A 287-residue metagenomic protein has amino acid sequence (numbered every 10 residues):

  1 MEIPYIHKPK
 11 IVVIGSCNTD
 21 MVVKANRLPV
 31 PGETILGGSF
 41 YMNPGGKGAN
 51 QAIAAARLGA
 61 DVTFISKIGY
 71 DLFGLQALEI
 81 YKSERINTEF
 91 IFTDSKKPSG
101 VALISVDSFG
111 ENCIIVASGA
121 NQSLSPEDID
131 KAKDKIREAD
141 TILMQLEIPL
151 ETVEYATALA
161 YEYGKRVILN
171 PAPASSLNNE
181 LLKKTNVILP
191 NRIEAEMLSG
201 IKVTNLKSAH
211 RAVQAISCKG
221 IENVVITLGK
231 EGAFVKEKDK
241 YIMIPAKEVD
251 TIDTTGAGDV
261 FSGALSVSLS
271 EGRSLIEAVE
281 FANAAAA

Functional and structural regions predicted by a protein language model:
M1-K67, L72-I86, T251-I252: Glycine-rich phosphate/adenosyl-contacting loop at the front of the ribokinase-like
E2-I11, S176-E180, L206-A287: Conserved phosphate-binding/catalytic region of the ribokinase-like
V12, T63, L143, I168 (+2 more regions): Structural detector of well-ordered beta-strand residues that form the stable sheet scaffold of enzyme domains
S39, I65-Y70, T88-S99, P171-A172 (+1 more regions): Beta-strand->loop->alpha-helix junctions that form or flank phosphate-binding loops in nucleotide-handling enzymes
A52-D61, V106, V267-G272: Alpha-helix C-terminal capping segments
R85, Q122-E127, V167-A174: Short gly/ser/thr-rich secondary-structure transition/capping motifs
E89-D94, I104-T141, L146: Conserved phosphate-binding/catalytic loop of the ribokinase/pfkB sugar-kinase fold
T141-R211, E231-A233: Conserved beta-alpha-beta core of the PfkB/ribokinase-like small-molecule kinase fold
